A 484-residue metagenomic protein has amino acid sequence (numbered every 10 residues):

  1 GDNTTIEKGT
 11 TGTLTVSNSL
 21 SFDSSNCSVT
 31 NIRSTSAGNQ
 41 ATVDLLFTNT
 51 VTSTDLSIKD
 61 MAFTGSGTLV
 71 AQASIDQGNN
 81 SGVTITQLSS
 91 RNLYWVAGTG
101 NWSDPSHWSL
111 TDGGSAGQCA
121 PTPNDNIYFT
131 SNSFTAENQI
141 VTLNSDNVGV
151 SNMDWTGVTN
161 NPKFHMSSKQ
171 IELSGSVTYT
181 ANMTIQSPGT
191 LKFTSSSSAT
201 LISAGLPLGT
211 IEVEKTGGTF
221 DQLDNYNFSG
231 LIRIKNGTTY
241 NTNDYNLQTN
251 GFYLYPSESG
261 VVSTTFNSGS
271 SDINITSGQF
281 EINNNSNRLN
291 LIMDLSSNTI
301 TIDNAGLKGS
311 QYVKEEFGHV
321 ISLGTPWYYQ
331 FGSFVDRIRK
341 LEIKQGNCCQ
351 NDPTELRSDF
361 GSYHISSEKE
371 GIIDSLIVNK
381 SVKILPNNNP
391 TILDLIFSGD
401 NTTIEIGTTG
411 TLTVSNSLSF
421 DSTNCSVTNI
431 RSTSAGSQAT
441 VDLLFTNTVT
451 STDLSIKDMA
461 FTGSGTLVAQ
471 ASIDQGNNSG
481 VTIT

Functional and structural regions predicted by a protein language model:
G1-T484: Extracellular beta-sheet-rich ligand-binding/adhesion modules
